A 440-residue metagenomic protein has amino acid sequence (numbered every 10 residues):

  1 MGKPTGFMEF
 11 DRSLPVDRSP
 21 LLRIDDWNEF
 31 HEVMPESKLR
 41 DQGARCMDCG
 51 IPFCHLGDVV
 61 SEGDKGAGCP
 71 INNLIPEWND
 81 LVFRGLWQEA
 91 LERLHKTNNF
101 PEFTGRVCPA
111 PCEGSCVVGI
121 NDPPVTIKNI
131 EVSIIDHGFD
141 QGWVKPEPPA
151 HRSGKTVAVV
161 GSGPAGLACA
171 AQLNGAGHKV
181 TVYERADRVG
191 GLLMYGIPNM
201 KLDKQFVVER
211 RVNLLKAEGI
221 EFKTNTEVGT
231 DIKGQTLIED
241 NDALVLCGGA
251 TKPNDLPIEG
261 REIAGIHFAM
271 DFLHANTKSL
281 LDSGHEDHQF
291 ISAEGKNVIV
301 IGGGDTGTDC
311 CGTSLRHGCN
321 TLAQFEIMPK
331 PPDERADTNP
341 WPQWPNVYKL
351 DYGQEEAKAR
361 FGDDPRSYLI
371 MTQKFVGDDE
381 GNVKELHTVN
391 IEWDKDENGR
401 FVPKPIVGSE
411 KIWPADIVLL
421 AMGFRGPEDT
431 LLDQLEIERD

Functional and structural regions predicted by a protein language model:
M1-S37, D41, E131-D440: Residues forming the flavin
I24-D41, P52, E62-A67, I71-R106 (+3 more regions): Ferredoxin-type iron-sulfur electron-transfer modules in oxidoreductases and energy-metabolism complexes
A44-G50, V298-I299: Short FAD-binding loop at a beta-strand-to-alpha-helix junction that anchors the flavin cofactor in diverse
D48, L56, G68-I71, S115-V118: Short, cysteine/histidine-rich loop/knuckle motifs that typically chelate Zn2+
C108-D122, N241-C247: Hydrophobic or amphipathic alpha-helical targeting/insertion segments
